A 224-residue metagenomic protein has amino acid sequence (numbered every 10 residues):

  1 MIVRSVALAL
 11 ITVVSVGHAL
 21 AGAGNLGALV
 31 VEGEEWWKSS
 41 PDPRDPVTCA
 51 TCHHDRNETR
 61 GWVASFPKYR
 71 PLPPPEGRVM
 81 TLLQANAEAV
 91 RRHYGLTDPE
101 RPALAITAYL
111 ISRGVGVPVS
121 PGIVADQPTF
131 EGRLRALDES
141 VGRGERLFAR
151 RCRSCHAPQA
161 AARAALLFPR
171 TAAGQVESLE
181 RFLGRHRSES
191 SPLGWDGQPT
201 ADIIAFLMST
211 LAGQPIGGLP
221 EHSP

Functional and structural regions predicted by a protein language model:
S5-G17: Bacterial N-terminal signal peptides
A19-A23: Boundary at the C-terminal end of the N-terminal hydrophobic targeting segment
N25-D55, G122-V124, P128-P158, P220 (+1 more regions): Sequence/structural segment immediately N-terminal to covalent heme-attachment motifs in c-type and related
G27-A28, D42-A85, R153-G184: Gly/Gly-Pro-rich "capping" loops immediately C-terminal to redox-active cysteine motifs in periplasmic/lumenal
L29, W36-W37, L82-N86, I106-L110 (+3 more regions): Short, structured motif recognition centered on aromatic/hydrophobic residues
K38-D42, H54, A87, R91-Y94 (+7 more regions): Sec-exported extracytoplasmic/periplasmic mature domains
R91, L167-T171, R181-W195, G213: A structural feature that tracks compact, well-ordered secondary-structure segments with a strong bias toward
R92-G122, P192-P224: C-terminal capping alpha-helices of c-type cytochrome domains
